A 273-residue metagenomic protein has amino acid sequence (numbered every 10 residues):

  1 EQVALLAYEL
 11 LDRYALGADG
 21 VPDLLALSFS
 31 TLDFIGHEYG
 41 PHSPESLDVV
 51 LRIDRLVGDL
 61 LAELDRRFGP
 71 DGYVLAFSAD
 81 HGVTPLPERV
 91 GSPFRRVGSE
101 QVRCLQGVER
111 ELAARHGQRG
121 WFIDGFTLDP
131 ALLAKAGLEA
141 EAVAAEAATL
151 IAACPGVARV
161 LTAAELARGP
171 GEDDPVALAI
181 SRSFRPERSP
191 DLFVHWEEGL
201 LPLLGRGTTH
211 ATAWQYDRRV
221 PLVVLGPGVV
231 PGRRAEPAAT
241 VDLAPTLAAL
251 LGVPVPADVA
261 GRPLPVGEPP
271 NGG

Functional and structural regions predicted by a protein language model:
E1-D23, S30-H37, A152-R159: His/Asp/Glu-rich, glycine-adjacent segments that coordinate divalent cations and/or stabilize oxyanion chemistry on
L5-E9, L51, R55-G58, A62 (+5 more regions): Solvent-exposed, polar/charged alpha-helical surfaces in well-ordered, non-transmembrane soluble domains, broadly
L11-G20, D65-G69, R182-R185, A213 (+1 more regions): Surface-exposed acidic, glycine-flexible loop patches that form ligand/cofactor-binding and adhesion interfaces
A15-I53, D59, V90-G91: Active-site His/acidic residue clusters
D23-S28, V74-F77, V160, F193-H195 (+2 more regions): Structural recognition of the beta-strand scaffold that forms the well-ordered cores of secreted hydrolase catalytic
I35-H37, T84-E88, L203-G205, G232-R234: Extracytoplasmic/secreted cell-surface and envelope-processing proteins
P44, R55, D59-L200: Secreted, luminal/periplasmic, and some membrane-associated catalytic domains that remodel anionic oxygen-ester
S92, S99-E141, G205, T209-L251 (+1 more regions): Substrate-binding rim/cap in mid-to-C-terminal beta-strand-loop elements of soluble/periplasmic
